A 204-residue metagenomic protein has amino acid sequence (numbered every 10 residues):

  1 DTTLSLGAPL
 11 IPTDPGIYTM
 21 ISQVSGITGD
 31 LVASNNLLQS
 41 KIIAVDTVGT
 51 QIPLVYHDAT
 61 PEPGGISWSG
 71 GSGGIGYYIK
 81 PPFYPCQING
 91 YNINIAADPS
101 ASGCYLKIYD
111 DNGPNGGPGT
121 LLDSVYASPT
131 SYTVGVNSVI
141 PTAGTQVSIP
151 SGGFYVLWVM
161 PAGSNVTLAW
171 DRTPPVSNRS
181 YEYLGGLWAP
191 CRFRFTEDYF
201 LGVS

Functional and structural regions predicted by a protein language model:
D1-D14: Intrinsically disordered, low-complexity Pro/Gly/Ser/Thr-rich segments with frequent PxxP/GP/PP motifs and embedded
D1-T3, G29-L38: Short, exposed coil/turn segments at beta-strand boundaries within extracellular/luminal domains
D1-T3, T133-N137, G152: Solvent-exposed, conformationally flexible loop/turn segments
I11-I21, S148-G152: Short glycine/proline/serine/threonine-rich loop/turn segments at secondary-structure transition edges
M20-S34, M160-A162: Enriched for extracellular/lumenal, surface-exposed ectodomains of secreted and cell-surface proteins
N35-P114, S151-G153, M160-S204: Beta-sheet-rich sandwich/jelly-roll-like modules and their strand-loop junctions
P114-L122: Beta-strand initiation motifs
L121-A143: Extracellular carbohydrate recognition and processing domains and analogous Trp-centered ligand-binding platforms
